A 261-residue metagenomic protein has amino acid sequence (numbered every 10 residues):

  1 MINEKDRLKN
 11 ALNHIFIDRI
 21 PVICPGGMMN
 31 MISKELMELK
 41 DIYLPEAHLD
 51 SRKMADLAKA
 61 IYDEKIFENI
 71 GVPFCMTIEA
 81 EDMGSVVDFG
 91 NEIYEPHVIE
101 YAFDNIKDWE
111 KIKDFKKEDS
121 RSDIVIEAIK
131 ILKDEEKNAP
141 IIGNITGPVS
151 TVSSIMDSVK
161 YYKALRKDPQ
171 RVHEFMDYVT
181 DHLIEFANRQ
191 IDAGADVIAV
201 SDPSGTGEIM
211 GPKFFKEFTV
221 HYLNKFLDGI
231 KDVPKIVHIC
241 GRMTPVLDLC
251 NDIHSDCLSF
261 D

Functional and structural regions predicted by a protein language model:
M1-I32, M37-K40, E68, I93-V98 (+1 more regions): Active-site loop segments of alpha/beta catalytic cores
M29, L36-E64: Active-site-flanking structural segment that lines cofactor/substrate pockets
A55-M76, E81: Short N-terminal amphipathic alpha-helices
V72-F115, N138: A contiguous, low-structure linker/loop signature
